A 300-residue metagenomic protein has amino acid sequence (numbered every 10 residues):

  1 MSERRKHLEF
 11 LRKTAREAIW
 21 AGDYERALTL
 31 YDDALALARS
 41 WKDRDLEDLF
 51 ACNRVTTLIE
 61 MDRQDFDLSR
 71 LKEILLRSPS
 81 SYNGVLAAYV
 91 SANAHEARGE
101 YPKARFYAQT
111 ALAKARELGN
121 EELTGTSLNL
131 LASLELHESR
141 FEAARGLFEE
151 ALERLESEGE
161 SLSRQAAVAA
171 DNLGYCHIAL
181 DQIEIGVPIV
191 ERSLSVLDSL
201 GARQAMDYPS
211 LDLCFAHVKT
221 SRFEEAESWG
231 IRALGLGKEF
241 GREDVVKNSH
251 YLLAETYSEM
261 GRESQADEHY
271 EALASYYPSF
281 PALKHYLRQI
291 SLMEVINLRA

Functional and structural regions predicted by a protein language model:
M1-E25, D32, A36, W41: N-terminal leader/linker segments that initiate helical-solenoid repeat arrays
M1-T14, E239-A300: C-terminal non-catalytic interaction modules
E9-G22, L49-D62, N83-G99, L123-S139 (+4 more regions): Tandem amphipathic alpha-helical repeat scaffolds
Y24, R44, Q64-D65, Y101 (+7 more regions): TPR-repeat structural position
D32-A36, K72-P79, T110-N120, E149-G159 (+3 more regions): Amphipathic alpha-helical segments of tetratricopeptide repeats
F148-E149, L155-R242, N248: Eukaryotic tandem repeat interaction scaffolds
